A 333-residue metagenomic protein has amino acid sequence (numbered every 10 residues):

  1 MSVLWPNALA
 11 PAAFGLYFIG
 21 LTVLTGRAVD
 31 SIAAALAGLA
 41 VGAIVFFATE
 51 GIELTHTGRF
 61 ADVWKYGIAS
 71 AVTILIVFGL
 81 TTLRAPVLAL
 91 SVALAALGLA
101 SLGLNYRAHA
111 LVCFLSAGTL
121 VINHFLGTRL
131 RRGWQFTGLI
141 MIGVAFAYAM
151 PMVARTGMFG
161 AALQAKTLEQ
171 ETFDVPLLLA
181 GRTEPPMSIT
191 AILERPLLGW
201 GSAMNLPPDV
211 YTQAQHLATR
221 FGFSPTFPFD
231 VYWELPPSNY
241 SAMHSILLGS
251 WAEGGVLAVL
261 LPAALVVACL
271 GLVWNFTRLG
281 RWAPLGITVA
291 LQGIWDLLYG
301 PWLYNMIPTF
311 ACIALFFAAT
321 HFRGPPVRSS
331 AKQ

Functional and structural regions predicted by a protein language model:
M1-F14, A48-V63, R155-T156, L303-T309: Interfacial transmembrane-helix termini
M1-F47, A71-F78: Transmembrane alpha-helical segments and their membrane-water interfaces
F18-D30, L75-A85, G118-L130, V267-T277 (+1 more regions): Structural signal for the C-terminal ends of transmembrane alpha-helices and the immediately following loop
G79-A161: Hydrophobic alpha-helical segments of polytopic membrane proteins
F136, A147-M187, A191-L193, G201-Q213 (+1 more regions): Flexible juxtamembrane loops connecting transmembrane helices in multi-pass membrane enzymes that build or modify
D174, M204-I246: Interfacial juxtamembrane loops and adjacent helix segments that form the catalytic/substrate-binding surfaces
P237-S245, G249-G254, L261-Y299: Loop-to-helix entry and N-terminal half of a specific, functionally important transmembrane alpha helix in multi-pass
P284-Q333: Transmembrane alpha-helices of multi-pass inner-membrane enzymes
